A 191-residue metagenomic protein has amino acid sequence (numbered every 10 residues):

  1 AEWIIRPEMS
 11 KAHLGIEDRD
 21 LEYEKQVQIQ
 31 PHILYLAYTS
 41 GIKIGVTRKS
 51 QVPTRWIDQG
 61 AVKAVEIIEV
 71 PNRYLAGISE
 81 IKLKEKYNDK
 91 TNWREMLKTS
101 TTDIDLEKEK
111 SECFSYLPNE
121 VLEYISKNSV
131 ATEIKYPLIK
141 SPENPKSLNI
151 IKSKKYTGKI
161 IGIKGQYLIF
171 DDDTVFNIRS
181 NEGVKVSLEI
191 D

Functional and structural regions predicted by a protein language model:
A1-D191: Non-catalytic accessory segments flanking enzymatic or RNA/DNA-binding domains
